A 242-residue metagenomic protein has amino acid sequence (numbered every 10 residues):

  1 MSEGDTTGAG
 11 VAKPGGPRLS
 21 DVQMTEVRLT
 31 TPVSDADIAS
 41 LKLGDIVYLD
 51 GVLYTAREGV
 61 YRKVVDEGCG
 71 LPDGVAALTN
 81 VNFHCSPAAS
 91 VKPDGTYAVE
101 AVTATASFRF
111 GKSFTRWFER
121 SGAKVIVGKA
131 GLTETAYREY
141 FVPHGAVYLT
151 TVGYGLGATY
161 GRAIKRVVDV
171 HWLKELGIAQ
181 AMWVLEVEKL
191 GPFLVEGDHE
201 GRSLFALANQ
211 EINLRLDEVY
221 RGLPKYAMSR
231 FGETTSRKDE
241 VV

Functional and structural regions predicted by a protein language model:
P14: Cationic, low-complexity basic patches in intrinsically disordered or flexible, solvent-exposed regions
M24-V33: Short, structured beta-strand/loop micro-motifs enriched in basic residues and often containing a Trp
T55-G191: Feature captures the catalytic cores and cofactor-binding loops of soluble hydro-lyases/lyases that act on carboxylate
V170-A227: C-terminal binding/interaction regions
